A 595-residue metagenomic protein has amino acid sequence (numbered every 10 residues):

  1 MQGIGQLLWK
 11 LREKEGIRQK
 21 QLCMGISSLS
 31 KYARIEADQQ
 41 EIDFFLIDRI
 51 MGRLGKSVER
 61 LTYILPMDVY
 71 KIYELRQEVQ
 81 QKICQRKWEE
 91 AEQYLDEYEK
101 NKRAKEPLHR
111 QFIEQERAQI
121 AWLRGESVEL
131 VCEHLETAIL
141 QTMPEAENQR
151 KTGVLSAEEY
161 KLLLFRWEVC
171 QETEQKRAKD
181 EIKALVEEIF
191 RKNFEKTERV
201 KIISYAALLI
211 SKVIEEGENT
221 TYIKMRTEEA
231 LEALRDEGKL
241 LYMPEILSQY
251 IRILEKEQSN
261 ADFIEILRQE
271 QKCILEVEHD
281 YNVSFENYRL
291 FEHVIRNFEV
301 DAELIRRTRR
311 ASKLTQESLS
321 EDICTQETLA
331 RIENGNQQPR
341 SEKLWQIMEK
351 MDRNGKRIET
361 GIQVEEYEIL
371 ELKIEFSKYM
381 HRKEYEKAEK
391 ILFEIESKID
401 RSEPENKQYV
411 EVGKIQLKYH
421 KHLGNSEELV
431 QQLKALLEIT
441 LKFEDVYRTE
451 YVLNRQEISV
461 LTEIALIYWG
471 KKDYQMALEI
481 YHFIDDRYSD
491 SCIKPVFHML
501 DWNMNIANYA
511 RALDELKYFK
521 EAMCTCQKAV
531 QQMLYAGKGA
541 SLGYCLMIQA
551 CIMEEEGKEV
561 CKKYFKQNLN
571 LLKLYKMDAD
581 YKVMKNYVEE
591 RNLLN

Functional and structural regions predicted by a protein language model:
M1-K14, V283-A311: A short, Lys/Arg-rich alpha-helix, primarily the initiator
E15, Q85, R124-G125, E172-K176 (+10 more regions): Structural motif corresponding to the intra-repeat A-B loop/turn of tetratricopeptide repeats
E15-R34, S312-R331: Short alpha-helical DNA-recognition segment
F45-R60, R340-I358, N595: DNA major-groove recognition helix of helix-turn-helix/homeodomain DNA-binding modules
G55-K71, D352-I369: Short C-terminal boundary/hinge segments that cap the last helix of small helical domains
Y73, F112, V154-A157, K161 (+9 more regions): Residue register of alpha-helical TPR repeats
A91, L130-V131, A178, I223 (+6 more regions): Single-residue signature of alpha-solenoid repeat helices
E92-R103, E136-N148, K183-F194, T227-D236 (+6 more regions): Amphipathic alpha-helical segments of tetratricopeptide repeats
